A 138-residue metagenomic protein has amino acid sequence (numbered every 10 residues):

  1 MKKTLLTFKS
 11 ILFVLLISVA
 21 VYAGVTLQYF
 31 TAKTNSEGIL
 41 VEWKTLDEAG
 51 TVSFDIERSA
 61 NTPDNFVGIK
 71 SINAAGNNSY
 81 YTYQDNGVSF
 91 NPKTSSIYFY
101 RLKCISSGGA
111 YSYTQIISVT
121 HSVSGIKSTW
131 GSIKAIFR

Functional and structural regions predicted by a protein language model:
K3-K9, F13-F137: Short, compositionally biased serine/threonine- and acidic-rich segments at solvent-exposed termini, linkers, or domain
